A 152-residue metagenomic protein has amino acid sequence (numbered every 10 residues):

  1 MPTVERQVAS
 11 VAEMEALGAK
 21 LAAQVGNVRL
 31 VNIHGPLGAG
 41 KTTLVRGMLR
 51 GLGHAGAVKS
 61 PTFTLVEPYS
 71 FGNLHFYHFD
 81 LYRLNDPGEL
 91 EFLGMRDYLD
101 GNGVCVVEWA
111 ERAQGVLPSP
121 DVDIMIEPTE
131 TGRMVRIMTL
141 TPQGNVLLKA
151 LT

Functional and structural regions predicted by a protein language model:
M1-G18: N-terminal pre-Walker A segment at the start of P-loop NTPase domains
P2-E5, R50, N85-L90, R96-T152: Short phosphate-coordinating micro-motif centered on Lys-Gly-acidic
L21-V28: Phosphate-binding P-loop
L30-N32: Short hydrophobic/aromatic beta-strand immediately N-terminal to the Walker A/P-loop
H34-P36: P-loop (Walker A) phosphate-binding loop of NTP-binding proteins
K41: Conserved lysine of the Walker
H54-S70: Short beta-strand-centered segment that lines the nucleotide-binding/catalytic pocket of NTP-utilizing
